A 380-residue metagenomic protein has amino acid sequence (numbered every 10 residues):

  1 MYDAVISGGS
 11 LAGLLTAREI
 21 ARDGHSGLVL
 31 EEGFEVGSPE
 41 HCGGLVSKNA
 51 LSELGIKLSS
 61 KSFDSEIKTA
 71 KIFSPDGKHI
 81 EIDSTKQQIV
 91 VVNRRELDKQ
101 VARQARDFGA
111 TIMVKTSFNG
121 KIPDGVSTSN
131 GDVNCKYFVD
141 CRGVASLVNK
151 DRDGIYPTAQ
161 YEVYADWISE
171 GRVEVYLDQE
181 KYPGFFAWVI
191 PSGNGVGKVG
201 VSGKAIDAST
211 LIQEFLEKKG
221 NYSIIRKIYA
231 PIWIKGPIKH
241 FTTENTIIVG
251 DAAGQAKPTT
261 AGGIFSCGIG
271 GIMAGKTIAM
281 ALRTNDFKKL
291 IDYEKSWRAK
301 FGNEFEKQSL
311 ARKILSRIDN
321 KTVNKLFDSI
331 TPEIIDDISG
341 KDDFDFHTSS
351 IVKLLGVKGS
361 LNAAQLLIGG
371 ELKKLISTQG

Functional and structural regions predicted by a protein language model:
M1-A12: Beta1/beta-strand and adjacent pyrophosphate-binding region of the FAD-binding site in flavoprotein oxidoreductases
A4, A17, H25-G27, F138 (+1 more regions): Hydrophobic anchor at the start of a short beta-strand that flanks the dinucleotide cofactor-binding loop
S7, A21-H41: Glycine-rich FAD pyrophosphate-binding loop
G9, R103-I224, I238, G254: Predominantly flavin-linked oxidoreductase catalytic cores and closely associated redox partners
G33-G55: Conserved N-terminal glycine-rich FAD pyrophosphate-binding loop of Rossmann-like flavoproteins
N49-Q100: A conserved beta-strand/loop capping segment in the N-terminal third of enzymes that catalyze redox or closely related
A205-R283, I291: FAD/FMN-dependent oxidoreductases across multiple families
A279-G380: C-terminal helical "tail/cap" subdomain of flavin- and related membrane-associated enzymes
